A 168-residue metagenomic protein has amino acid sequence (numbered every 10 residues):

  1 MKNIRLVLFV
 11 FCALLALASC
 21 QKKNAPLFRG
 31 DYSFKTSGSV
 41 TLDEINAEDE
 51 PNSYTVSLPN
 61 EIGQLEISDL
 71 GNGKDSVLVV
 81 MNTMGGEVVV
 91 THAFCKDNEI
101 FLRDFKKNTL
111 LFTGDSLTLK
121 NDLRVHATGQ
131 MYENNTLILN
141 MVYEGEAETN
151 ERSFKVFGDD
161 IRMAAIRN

Functional and structural regions predicted by a protein language model:
M1-C20: Sec-dependent bacterial lipoprotein signal peptides
C20-K35: N-terminal helix-cap/turn-to-beta initiation motif at the start of protein domains
K23, L27, C95, Y132-N134: Surface-exposed coil/turn segments at beta-strand junctions on protein surfaces, enriched
Y32, L102-D104, M131-G145: A short hydrophobic beta-strand element
G38-N52, L110-L119, G145-V156: Flexible, membrane-facing loop/turn or short amphipathic-helix motifs that contact lipid bilayers or gate lipid-binding
L58-A127: Predominantly extracellular/secreted and cell-surface proteins with exposed, flexible low-complexity segments
T136-N168: Edge beta-strand at a domain terminus
